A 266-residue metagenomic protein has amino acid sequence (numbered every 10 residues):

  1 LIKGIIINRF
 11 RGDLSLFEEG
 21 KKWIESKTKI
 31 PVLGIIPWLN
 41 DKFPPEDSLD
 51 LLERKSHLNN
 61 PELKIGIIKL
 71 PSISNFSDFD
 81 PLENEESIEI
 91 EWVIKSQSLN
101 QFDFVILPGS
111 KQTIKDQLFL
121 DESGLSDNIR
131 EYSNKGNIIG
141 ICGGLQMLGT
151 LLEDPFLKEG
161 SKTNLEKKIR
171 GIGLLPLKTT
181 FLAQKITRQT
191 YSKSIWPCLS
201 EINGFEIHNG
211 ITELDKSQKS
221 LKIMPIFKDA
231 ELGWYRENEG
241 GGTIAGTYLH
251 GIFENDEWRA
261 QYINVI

Functional and structural regions predicted by a protein language model:
L1-E91, S96-F102, E159, L174 (+2 more regions): C-terminal lobe/tail of nucleotide-utilizing enzymes
L49-D50, I106-P108, P155: Short low-complexity, flexible loop/linker segments enriched in glycine and/or proline with clustered acidic
L70, P108-S110, G143, N209: Glycine-rich His-Gly loop
E91-D116, L120: Helical hinge/lid and interdomain linker segments adjacent to catalytic or ligand-binding clefts that mediate domain
V105, G136-G140, G242: Short glycine- and Lys/Arg-enriched binding-loop motifs that mark or flank ligand-binding interfaces
S110-N203: Cysteine-nucleophile active-site neighborhood
